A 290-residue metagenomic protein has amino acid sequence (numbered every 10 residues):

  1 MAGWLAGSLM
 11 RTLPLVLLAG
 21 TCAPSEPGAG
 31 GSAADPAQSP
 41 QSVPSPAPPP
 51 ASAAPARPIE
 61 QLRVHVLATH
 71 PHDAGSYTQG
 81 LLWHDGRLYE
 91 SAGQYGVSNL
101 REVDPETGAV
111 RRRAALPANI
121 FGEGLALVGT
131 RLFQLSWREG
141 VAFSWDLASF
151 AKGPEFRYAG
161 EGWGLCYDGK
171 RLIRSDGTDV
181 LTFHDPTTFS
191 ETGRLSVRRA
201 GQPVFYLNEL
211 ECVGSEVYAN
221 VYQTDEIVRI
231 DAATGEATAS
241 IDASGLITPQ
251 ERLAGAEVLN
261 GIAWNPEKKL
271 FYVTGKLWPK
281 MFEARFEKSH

Functional and structural regions predicted by a protein language model:
C22-E26: Bacterial signal peptide processing site
A54-G75, P105-A109: A short helix->beta-strand "capping" segment at the edge of beta-propeller domains
V66-P71, A109-A115, A151-F156, G193-Q202 (+2 more regions): A short beta-strand motif characteristic of beta-propeller blades
L67-N99, A114-A126, G275-L277: Beta-strand-rich domains and repeat architectures in extracellular enzymes and scaffolds, especially beta-propellers
A74-D85, A118-V128, Y158-G169, G201-S215 (+1 more regions): Beta-rich, blade/repeat-based domains predominating in secreted/periplasmic proteins but also intracellular
E90-Q94, L132-E139, R174-T178, A219-Q223 (+1 more regions): Conserved beta-strand positions in repeat-built beta-propeller and related beta-rich domains
D104-G108, D146-F150, P186-F189, D231-G235 (+1 more regions): Short loop/turn segments that connect beta-strands within beta-propeller blades
G108-S144, A151-G162: Blade-loop segments of beta-propeller domains
